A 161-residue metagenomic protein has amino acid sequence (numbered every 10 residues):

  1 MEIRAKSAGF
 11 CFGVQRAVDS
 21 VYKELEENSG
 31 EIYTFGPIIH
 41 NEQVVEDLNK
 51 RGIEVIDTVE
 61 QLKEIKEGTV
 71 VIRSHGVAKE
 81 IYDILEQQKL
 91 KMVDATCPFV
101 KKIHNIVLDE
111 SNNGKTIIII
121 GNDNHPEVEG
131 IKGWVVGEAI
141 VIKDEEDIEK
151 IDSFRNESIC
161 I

Functional and structural regions predicted by a protein language model:
M1-C160: The feature marks the mature, well-folded catalytic cores of soluble enzymes
